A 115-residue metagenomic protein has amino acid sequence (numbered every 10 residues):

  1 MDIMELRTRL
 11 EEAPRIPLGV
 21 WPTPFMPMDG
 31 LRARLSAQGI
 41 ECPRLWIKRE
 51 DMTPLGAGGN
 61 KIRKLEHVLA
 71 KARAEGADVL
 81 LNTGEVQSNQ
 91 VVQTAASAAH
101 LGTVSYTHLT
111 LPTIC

Functional and structural regions predicted by a protein language model:
M1-V79: Positively charged, low-complexity intrinsically disordered leader regions
R44, T103-Y106: Residues at the starts of beta-strands that form the adenosine-phosphate
V68-E75, V92-V104: Alpha-helix C-terminal capping segments
D78-E85, L109: Conserved PLP-anchoring active-site segment centered on the Schiff-base-forming lysine
E85-V92: Gly/Ser/Thr-rich loops at beta-strand to alpha-helix junctions that form or flank small-molecule/cofactor-binding
H108-C115: Single conserved hydrophobic/aromatic residue that forms the stacking wall/gate of nucleotide- or nucleobase-binding
